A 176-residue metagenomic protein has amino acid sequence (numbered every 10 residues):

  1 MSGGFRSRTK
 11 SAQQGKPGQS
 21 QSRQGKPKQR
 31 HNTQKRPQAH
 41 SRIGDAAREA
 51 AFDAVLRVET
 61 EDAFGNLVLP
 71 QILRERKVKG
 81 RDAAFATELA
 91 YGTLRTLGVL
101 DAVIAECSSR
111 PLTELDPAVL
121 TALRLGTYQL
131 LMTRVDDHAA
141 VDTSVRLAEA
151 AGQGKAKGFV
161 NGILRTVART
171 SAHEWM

Functional and structural regions predicted by a protein language model:
M1-M176: Class I Rossmann-like S-adenosyl-L-methionine
